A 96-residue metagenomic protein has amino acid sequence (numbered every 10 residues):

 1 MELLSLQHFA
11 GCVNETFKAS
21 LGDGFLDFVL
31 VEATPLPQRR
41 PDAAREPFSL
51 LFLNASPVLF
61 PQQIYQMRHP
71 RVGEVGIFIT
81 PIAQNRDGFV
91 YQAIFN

Functional and structural regions predicted by a protein language model:
M1-G11: Anionic-ligand-binding alpha/beta catalytic cores of soluble enzymes and soluble regulatory domains that recognize
G11-N14, K18: A glycine-biased structural micro-motif
S20-V29, H69-V75: Short coil-to-beta-strand transition motifs
L30-E32, I79: Conserved hydrophobic positions within beta-strands
T34-R39, A83-D87: Short, conserved beta-turn/loop elements at beta-strand boundaries and strand-helix junctions
R39-R71: Acidic, aromatic-enriched beta-alpha/helix-loop junctions
Q62-N96: Short, compact, well-ordered microdomains
